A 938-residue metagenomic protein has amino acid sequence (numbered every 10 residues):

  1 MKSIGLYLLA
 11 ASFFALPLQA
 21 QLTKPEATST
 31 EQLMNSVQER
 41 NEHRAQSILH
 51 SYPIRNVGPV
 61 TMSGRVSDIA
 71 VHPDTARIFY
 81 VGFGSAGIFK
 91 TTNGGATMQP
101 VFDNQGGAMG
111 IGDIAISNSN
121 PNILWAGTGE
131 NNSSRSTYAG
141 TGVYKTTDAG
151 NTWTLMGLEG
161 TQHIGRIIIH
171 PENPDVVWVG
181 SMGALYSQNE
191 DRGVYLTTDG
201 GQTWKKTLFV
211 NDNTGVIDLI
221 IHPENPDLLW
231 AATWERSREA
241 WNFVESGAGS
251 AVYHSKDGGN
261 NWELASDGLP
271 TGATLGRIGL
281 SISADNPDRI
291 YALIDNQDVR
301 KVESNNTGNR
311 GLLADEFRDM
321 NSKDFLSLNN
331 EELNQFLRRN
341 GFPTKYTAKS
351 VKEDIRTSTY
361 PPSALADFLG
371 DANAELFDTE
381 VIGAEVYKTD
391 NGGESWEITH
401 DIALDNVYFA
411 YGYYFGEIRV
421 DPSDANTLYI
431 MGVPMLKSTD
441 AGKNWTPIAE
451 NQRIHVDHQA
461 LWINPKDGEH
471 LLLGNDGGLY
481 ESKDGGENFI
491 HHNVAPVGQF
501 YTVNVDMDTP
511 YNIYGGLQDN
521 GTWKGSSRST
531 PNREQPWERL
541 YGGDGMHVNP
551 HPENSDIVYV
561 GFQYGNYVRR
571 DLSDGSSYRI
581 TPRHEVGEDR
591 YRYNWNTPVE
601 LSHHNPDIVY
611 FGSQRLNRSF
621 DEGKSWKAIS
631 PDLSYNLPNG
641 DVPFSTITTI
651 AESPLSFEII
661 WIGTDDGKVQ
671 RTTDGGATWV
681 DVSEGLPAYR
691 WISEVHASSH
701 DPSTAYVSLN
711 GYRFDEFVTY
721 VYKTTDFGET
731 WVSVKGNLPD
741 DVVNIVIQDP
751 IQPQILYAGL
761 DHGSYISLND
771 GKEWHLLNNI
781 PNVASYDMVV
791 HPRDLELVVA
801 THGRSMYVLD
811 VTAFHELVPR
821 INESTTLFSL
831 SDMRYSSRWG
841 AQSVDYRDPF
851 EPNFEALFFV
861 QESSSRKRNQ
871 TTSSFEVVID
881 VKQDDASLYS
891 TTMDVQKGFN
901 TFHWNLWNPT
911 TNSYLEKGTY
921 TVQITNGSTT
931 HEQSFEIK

Functional and structural regions predicted by a protein language model:
M1-T23: Bacterial Sec-dependent N-terminal signal peptides
L22-V844, Q861: Beta-propeller blade termini and top-face loops
A273, D285, P496, H700 (+5 more regions): Surface-exposed coil/turn segments at beta-strand junctions on protein surfaces, enriched
A841-E876, T901: Contiguous beta-strand segments within globular domains
I879-Q883, I924: Conserved aromatic beta-strand anchor motif in extracellular beta-sandwich/beta-rich domains
S887-Y914: Glycine-centered tight-turn motifs at strand-turn-strand junctions
N900, G918-I924: A short tyrosine-centered beta-strand micro-motif
I924-K938: C-terminal tail/sorting-segment detector
